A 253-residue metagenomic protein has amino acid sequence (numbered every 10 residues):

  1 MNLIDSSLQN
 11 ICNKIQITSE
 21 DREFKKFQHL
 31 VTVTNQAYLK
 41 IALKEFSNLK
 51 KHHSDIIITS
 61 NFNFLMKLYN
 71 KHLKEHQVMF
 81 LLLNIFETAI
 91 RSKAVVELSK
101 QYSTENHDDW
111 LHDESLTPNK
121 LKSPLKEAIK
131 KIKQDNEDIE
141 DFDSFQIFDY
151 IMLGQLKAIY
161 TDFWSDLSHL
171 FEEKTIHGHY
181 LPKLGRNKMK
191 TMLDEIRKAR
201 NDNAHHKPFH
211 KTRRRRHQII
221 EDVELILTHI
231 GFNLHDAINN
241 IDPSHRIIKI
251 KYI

Functional and structural regions predicted by a protein language model:
M1-K188, R213-I253: Extended intrinsically disordered or low-complexity regions, especially N/C-terminal cytosolic tails and loops, rather
M189-H210: Histidine-centered, metal-coordinating catalytic motifs and their short helical/loop contexts
